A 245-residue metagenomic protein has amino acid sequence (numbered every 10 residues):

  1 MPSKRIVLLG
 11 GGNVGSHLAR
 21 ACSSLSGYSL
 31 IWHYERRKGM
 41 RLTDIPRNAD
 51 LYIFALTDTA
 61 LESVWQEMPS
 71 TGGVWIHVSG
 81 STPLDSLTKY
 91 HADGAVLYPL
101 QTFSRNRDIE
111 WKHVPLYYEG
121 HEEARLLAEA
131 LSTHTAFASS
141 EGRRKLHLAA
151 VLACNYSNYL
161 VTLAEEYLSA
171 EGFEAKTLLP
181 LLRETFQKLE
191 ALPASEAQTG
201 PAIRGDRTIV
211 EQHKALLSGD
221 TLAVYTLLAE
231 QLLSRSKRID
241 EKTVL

Functional and structural regions predicted by a protein language model:
M1-D44: NAD(P)+-binding Rossmann beta1-loop-alpha1 motif at the extreme N-terminus of oxidoreductases
S3-K4, G73, V114: Nucleotide donor/acceptor-binding cores
L8-L9, F54, Y118: Hydrophobic Val/Ile/Leu positions in short beta-strands of Rossmann-like dinucleotide-binding domains
L18, D108-A191, D240: Internal alpha-helical scaffold of NAD(P)-dependent oxidoreductase catalytic cores
L18-R20, R37-I109: Rossmann-like NAD(P)(H) cofactor-binding subdomain of soluble oxidoreductases
A55, L100-I109, H121-E123, Y167-A170 (+2 more regions): Predominantly flavin-linked oxidoreductase catalytic cores and closely associated redox partners
T185-V244: Interdomain hinge/lid region at the active-site interface of Rossmann-like NAD(P)-dependent oxidoreductases
